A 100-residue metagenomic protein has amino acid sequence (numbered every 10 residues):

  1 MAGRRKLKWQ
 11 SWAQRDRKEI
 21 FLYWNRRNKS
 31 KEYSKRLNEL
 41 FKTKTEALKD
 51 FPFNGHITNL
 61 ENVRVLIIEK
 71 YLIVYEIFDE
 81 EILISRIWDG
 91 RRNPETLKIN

Functional and structural regions predicted by a protein language model:
M1-N38: Arg/Lys-rich, positively charged N-terminal/basic patches that mediate binding to nucleic acids
A13, F41, Y75: GIY-YIG nuclease signature motif recognition
K29, Y33-R36, N59-L60, R92-E95: Solvent-exposed interaction patches of small proteins and small membrane subunits
K42-I68: A short, surface-exposed loop/turn module that caps and links secondary-structure elements
I68-L72, E76-N100: Enriched for short, Lys/Arg-rich terminal
